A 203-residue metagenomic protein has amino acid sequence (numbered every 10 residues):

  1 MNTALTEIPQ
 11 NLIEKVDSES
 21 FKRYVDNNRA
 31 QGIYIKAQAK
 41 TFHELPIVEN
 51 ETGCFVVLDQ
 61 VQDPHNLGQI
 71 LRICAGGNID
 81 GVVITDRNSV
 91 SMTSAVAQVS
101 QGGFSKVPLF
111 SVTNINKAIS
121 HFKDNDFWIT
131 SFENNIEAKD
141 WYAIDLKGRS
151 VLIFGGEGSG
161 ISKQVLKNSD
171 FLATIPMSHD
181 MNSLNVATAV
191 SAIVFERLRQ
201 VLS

Functional and structural regions predicted by a protein language model:
M1, S89-A95, S159-V165: Short, glycine/polar-rich helix-capping loops at beta-to-alpha or helix-loop-helix junctions that flank or form
M1-P46: N-terminal positively charged helical leader segments and presequences
L5-I8, P46-K139: RNA substrate-binding interface of SAM-dependent RNA methyltransferases
L12-D17, F110, N125, A173: General small-molecule cofactor/ligand-binding pocket signal
S18-Y24, F42-H43, I115-I119, E137-A138 (+1 more regions): A short acidic, often aromatic-flanked loop/helix-cap motif at beta-alpha or helix-coil junctions that lines enzyme
A30-I33, Q98-G103, K147-S150: Short, hinge-like loop/turn segments at secondary-structure boundaries
G76, Q98-G103, L166-S203: Structured adenosyl-cofactor binding patch, chiefly the S-adenosyl-L-methionine
T130-N185: Active-site/ligand-binding-proximal alpha/beta "capping" segment
